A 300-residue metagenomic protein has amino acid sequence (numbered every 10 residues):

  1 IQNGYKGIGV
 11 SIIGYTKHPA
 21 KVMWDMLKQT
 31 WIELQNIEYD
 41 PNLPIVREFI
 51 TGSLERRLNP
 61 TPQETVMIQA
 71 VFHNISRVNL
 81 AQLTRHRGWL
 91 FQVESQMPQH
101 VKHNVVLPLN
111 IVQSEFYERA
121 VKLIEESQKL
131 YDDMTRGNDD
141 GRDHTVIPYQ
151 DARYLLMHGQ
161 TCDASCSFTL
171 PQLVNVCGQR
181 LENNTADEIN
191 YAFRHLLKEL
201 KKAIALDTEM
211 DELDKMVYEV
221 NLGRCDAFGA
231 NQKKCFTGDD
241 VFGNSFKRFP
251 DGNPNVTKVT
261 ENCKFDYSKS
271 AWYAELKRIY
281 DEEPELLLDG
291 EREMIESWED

Functional and structural regions predicted by a protein language model:
I1-D300: A conserved ligand/cofactor-binding region detector
